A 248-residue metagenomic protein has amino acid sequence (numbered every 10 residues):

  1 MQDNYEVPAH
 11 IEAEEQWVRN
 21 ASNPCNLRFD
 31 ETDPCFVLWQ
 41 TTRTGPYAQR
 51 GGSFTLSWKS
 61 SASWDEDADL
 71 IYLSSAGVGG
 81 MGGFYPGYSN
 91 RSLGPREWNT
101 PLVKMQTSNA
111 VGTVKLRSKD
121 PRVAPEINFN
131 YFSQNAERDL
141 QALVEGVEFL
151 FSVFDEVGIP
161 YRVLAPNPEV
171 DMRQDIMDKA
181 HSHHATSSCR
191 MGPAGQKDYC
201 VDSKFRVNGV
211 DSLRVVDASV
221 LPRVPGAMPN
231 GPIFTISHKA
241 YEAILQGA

Functional and structural regions predicted by a protein language model:
Q2-P95, L102-Q106, Q141, E145-E148 (+4 more regions): Mid-to-C-terminal "cap/lid" subdomains and adjacent gly/pro-rich loops that border and regulate access to redox
Q2-Q16, P101-V157, M177-A248: C-terminal structured subdomain/cap of oxidoreductase catalytic cores
D30-D33, P121, V170: Low-complexity, intrinsically disordered regions enriched in charged/polar residues
I159-V170: Short, glycine/acidic-rich hinge or "gate" loops at secondary-structure transitions that mediate conformational
D171-M177: Short, well-structured alpha-helical segments that form the helix of a local strand-helix-strand
